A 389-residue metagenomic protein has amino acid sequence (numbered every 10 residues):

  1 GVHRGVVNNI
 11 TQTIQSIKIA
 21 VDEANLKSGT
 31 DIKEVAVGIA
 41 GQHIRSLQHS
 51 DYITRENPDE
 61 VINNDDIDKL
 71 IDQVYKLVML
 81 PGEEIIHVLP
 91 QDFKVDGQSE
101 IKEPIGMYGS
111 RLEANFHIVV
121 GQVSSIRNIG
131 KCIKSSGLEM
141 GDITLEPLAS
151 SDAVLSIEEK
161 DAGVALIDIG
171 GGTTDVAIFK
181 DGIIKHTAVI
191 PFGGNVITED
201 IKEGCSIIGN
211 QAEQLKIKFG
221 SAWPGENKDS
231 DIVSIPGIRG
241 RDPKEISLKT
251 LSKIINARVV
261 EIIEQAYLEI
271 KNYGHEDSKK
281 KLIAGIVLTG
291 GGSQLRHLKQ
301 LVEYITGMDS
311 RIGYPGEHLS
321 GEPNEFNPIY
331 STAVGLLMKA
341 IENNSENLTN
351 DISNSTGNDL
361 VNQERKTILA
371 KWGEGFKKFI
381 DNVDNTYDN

Functional and structural regions predicted by a protein language model:
G1-L166, I183, G194, I207-N210 (+2 more regions): Nucleotide/phosphate-binding catalytic cleft detector across ATP-hydrolyzing and phosphate-transferring enzymes
A20-K33, I263-A284: Phosphate/pyrophosphate-binding loops at sites that engage ATP/ADP/AMP, CoA/4′-phosphopantetheine, polyphosphate
K27, V154-E158, A165-I169, V176-A177 (+6 more regions): Replace "in large, NTP-powered and nucleic-acid-processing enzymes" with "in large, NTP-powered factors and other
V37, I133, D168, I201 (+3 more regions): Residue-level signature of catalytic and energy-coupling elements of molecular machines, predominantly ATP/GTP-dependent
I39-A40, G121, S221-W223, K279-I305: Glycine-rich phosphate-binding loops at beta-strand->alpha-helix junctions
I39-A40, L166-T173, F179-G182, P191-N195 (+1 more regions): A short acidic Gly-Thr/Ser loop motif
S135, A149-S156, D175, E203 (+2 more regions): Conserved helix-loop functional segments at active or binding sites
R311-L360: Glycine-rich phosphate-binding/hydrolytic loop that grips phosphoryl groups
